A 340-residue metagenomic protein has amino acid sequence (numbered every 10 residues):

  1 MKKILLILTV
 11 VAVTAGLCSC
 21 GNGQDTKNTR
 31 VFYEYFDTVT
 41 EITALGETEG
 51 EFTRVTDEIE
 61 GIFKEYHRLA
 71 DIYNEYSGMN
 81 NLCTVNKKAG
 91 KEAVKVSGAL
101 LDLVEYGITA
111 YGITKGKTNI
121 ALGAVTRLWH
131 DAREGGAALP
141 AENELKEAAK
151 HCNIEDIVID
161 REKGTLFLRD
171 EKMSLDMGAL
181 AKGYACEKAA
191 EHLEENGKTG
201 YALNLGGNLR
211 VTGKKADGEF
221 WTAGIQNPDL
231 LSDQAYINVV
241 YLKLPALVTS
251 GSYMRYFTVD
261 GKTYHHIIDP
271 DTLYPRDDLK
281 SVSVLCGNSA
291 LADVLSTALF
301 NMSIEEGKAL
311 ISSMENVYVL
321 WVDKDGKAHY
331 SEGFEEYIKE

Functional and structural regions predicted by a protein language model:
K2-L8, T14-E340: Mature catalytic core of soluble alpha/beta enzymes
